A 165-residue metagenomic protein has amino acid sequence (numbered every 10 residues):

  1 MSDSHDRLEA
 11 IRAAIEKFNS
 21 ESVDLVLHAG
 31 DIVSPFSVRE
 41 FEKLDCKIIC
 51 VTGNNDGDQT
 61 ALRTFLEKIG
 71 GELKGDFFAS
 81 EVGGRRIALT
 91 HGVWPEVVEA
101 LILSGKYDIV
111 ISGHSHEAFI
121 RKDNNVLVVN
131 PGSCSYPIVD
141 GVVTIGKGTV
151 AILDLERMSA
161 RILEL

Functional and structural regions predicted by a protein language model:
M1-K43, K47, G57-Q59, K68-G71 (+2 more regions): N-terminal active-site segment of His-dependent metallophosphoesterases
M1-S2, L25-D31, I48-N54, A88-H91 (+2 more regions): Active-site neighborhood of phospho(di)ester-bond hydrolases with catalytic His/Asp-centered motifs
H5-E9, V33-F36, N55-A61, W94-E99 (+3 more regions): Active-site environment of divalent metal-dependent phosphoester hydrolases
V38-C50, N124-V128, G132: Short acidic, glycine/proline-enriched helix-loop-strand junctions
D45-P95: Helix-adjacent hinge/juxtasegments
E67-E72, I109, D140-V143: Short linear motifs in intrinsically disordered
A79-G83, E99-A100, G105-K106, K122 (+1 more regions): Binuclear metal-dependent phosphoesterase catalytic core
